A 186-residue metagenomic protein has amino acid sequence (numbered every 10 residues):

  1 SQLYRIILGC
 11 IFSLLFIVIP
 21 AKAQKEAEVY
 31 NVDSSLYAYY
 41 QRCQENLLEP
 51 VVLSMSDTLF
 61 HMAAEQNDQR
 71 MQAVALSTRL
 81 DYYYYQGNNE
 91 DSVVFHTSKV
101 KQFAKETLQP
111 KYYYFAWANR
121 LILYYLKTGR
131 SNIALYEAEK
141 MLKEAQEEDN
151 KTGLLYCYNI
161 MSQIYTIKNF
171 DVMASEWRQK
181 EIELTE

Functional and structural regions predicted by a protein language model:
S1-Y4: N-terminal secretory signal peptides that target proteins for export/translocation
I6-I7, N150: Generic detector of intrinsically disordered, low-complexity, polar/charged segments
I7-V18: Bacterial N-terminal signal peptides
A21-E186: A "functional boundary" signal
